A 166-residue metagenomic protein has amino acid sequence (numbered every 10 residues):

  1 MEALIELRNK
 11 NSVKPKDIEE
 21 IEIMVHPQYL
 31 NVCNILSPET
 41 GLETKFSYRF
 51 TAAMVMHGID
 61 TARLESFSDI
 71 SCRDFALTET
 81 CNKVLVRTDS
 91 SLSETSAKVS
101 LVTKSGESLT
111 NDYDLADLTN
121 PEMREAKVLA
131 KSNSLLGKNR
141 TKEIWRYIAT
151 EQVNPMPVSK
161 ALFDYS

Functional and structural regions predicted by a protein language model:
M1-S166: Terminal-appendage/accessory-domain detector
